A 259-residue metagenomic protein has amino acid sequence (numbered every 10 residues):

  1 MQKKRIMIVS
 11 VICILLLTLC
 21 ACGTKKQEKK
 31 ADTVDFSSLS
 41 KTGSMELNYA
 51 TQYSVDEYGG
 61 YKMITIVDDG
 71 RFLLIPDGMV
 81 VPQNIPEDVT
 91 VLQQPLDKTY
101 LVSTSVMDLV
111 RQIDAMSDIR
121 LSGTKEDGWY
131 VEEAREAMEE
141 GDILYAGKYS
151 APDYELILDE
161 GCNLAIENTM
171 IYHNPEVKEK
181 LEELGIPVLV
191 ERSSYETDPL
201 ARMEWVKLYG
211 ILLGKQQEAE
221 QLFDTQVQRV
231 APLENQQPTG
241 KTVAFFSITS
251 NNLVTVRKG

Functional and structural regions predicted by a protein language model:
M1-K3: N-terminal secretory signal peptides that target proteins for export/translocation
R5-K25: Sec-dependent N-terminal signal peptides of Gram-positive bacterial secreted proteins and lipoproteins
C22-M107, E218-A244: Bacterial Sec-exported substrate-binding components of ABC uptake systems
T65-L158, L164-M170: A short, structured surface patch at a secondary-structure boundary
K98, D142, E155, D159-I166 (+1 more regions): Extracytoplasmic substrate-binding proteins
T104, A151, P175, R257-G259: Residue-level marker for well-ordered alpha-helical positions
V110-D114, V177-K178, V256-K258: Short, solvent-exposed loop/turn and secondary-structure capping segments
K125, V254-G259: Alpha-helical, coiled-coil/dimerization segments enriched in small aliphatic residues
